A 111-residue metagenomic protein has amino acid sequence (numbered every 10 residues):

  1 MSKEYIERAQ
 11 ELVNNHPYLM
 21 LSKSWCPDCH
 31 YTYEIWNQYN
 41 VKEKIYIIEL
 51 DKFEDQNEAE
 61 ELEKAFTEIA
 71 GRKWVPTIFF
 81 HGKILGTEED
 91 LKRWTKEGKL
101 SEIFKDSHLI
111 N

Functional and structural regions predicted by a protein language model:
M1-K3, N111: N-terminal organelle transit peptides
E4-I48: Local sequence-structure signature of Cys/Sec-based thiol-disulfide redox active-site neighborhoods
Y5-E7, E63-F66: Eukaryotic intrinsically disordered and solvent-exposed regulatory patches
Y31-E34, Q38, E68, R93 (+1 more regions): Ordered, helix-dominated protein-protein interaction surfaces in large eukaryotic regulatory proteins
E49-D55: Short beta->alpha junction loops
F66-W74: Thiol/disulfide oxidoreductase modules built on the thioredoxin-like
K73-W74, F79-N111: Non-catalytic, surface beta->alpha helical segment in thiol-disulfide oxidoreductase systems
